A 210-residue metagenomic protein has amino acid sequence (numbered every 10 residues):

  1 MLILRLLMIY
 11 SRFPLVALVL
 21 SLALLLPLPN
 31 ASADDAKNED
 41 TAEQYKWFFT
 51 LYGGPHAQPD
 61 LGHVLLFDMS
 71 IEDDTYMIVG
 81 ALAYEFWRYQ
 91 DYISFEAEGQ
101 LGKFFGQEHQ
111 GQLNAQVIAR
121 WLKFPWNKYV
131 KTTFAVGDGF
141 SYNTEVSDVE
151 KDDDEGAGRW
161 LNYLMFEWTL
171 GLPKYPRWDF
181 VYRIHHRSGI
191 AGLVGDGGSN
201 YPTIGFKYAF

Functional and structural regions predicted by a protein language model:
M1-E43: Cleavable N-terminal export/targeting peptides
R12-P14, V19, K37-E39, D68 (+4 more regions): Short, flexible coil/linker segments at or flanking structured domains
L18, L22, Y45-F48, I93 (+2 more regions): Generic structural motif recognizing short loop/turn segments at the entrances and edges of beta-strands
L25, T41-E43, S70-D74, Y89-D91 (+2 more regions): A generic structural signal for short, solvent-exposed coil/turn residues that cap or connect secondary-structure
P29-A83, K207: Short glycine/proline- and aromatic-enriched beta-strand/turn motifs that initiate or cap beta-hairpins
Y84-G197, Y201, K207-F210: Outer-membrane beta-barrel transmembrane domain signature
